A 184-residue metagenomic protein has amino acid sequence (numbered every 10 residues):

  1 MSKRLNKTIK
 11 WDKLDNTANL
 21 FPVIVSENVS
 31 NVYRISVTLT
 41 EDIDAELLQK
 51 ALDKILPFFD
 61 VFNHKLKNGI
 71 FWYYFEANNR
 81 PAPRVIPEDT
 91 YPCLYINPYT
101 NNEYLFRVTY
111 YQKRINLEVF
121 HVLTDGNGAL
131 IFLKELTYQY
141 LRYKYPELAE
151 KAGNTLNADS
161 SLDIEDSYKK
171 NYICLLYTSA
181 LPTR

Functional and structural regions predicted by a protein language model:
M1-I173: Non-catalytic N-terminal regions of enzymes
Y177-T183: Conserved small/polar residues in nucleotide/adenosyl-binding loops
